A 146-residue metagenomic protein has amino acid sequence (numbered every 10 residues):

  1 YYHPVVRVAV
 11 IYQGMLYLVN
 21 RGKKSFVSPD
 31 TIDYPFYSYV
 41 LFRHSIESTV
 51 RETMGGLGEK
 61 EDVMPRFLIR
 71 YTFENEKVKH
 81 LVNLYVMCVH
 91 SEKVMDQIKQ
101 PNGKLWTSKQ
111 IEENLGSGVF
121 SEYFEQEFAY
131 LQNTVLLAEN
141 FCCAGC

Functional and structural regions predicted by a protein language model:
Y1-Y2, K104: Generic structural signal for well-ordered secondary structure
Y2-V5, I11-E52: Conserved Nudix-box catalytic region and its N-terminal flanking loop in Nudix hydrolases and closely related
V5-V6, P101: Short loop/turn microsegments at loop-to-beta-strand junctions
L18, I69, L105-T107: Structural signal for conserved beta-strand scaffold positions within catalytic alpha/beta enzyme cores
L18-V19, P35, G56-G58, D62 (+1 more regions): Short acidic/polar alpha-helix capping motifs at helix-coil junctions
K23-K24, S45-E47, R51, G55-K93: Active-site segment of metal-dependent pyrophosphate-handling enzymes, primarily the Nudix hydrolase catalytic core
S28-I32, E76-H80, L84, C88-C146: Nudix hydrolase/Nudix homology domain
